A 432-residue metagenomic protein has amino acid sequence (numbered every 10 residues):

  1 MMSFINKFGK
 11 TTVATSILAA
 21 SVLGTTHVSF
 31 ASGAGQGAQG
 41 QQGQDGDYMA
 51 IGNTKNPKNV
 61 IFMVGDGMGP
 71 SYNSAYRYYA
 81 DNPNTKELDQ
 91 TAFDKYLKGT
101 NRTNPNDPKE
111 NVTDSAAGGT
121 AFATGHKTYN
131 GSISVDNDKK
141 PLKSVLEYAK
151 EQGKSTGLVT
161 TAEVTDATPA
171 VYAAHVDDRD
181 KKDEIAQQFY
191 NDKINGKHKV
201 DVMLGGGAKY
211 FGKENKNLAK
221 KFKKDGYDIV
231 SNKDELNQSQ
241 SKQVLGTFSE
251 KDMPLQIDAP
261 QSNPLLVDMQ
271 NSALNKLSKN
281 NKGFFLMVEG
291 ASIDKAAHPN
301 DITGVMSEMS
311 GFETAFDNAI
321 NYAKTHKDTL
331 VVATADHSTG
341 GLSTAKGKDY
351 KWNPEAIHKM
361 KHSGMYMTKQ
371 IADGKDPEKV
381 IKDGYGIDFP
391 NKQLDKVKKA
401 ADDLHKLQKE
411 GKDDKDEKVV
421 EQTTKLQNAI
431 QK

Functional and structural regions predicted by a protein language model:
S3-V13: Bacterial N-terminal signal peptides that target proteins for export
V13-V22: Hydrophobic helical h-region of N-terminal Sec-dependent signal peptides in bacterial secretory/periplasmic proteins
V22-Q42: Sec-dependent signal peptide cleavage junction
G43, N53-N59, M68-S74, Y78-V112 (+2 more regions): A post-motif C-terminal structural segment
V135-K143: Glycine-rich anion/phosphate-binding loops
T156-V159, T168: A conserved hydrophobic secondary-structure block that centers on an alpha-helix together with its immediately flanking
